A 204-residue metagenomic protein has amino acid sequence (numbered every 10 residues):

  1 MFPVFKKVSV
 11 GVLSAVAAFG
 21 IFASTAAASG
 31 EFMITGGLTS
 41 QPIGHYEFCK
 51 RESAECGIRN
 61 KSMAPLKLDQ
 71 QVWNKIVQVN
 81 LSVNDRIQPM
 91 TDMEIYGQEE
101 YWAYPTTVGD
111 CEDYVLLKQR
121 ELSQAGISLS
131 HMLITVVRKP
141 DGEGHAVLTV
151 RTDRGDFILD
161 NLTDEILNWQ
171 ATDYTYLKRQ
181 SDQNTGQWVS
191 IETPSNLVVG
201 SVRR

Functional and structural regions predicted by a protein language model:
F2, F22-R204: A structural boundary/capping signal
F2-V12: Bacterial N-terminal signal peptides that target proteins for export
G11-G20: Bacterial N-terminal signal peptides
